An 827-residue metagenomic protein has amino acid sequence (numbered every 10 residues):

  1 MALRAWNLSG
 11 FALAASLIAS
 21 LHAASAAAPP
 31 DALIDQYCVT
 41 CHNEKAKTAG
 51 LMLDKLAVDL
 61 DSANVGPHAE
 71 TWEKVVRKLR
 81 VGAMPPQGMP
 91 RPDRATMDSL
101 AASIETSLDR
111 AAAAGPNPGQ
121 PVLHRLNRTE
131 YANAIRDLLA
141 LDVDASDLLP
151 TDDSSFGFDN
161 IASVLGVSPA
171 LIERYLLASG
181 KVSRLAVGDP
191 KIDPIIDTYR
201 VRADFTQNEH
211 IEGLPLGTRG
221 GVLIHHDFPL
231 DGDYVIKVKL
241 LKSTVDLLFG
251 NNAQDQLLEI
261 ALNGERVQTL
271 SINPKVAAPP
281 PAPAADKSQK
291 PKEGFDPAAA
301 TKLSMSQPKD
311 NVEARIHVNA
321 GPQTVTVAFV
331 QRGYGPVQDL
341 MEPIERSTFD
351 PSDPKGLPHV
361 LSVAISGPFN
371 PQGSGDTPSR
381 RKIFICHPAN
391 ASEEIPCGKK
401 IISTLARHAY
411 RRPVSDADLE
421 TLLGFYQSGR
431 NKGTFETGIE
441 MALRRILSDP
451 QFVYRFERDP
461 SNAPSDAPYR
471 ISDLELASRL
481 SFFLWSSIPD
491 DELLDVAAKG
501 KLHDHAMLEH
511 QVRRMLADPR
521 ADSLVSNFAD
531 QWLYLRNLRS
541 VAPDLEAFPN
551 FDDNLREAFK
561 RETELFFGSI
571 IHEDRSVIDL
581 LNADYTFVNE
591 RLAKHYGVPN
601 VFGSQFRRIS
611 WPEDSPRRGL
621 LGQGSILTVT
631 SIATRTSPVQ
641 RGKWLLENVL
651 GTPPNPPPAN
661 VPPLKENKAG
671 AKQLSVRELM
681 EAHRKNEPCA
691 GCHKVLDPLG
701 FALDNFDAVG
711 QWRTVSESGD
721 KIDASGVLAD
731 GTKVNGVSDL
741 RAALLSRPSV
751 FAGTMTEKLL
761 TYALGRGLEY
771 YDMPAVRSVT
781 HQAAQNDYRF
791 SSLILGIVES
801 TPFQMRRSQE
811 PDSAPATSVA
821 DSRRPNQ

Functional and structural regions predicted by a protein language model:
M1-L8: N-terminal secretory signal peptides that target proteins for export/translocation
S9-H22: Bacterial N-terminal signal peptides
A27-A49, G66-A83, Q87, R91-Q827: Low-complexity, glycine/serine/threonine/alanine-rich intrinsically disordered linker and propeptide segments
A49-K55: Short, charged amphipathic alpha-helical segments flanked by flexible coils
L56-L60, S461-N462: Short, conserved catalytic-motif segment at the N-terminal edge
